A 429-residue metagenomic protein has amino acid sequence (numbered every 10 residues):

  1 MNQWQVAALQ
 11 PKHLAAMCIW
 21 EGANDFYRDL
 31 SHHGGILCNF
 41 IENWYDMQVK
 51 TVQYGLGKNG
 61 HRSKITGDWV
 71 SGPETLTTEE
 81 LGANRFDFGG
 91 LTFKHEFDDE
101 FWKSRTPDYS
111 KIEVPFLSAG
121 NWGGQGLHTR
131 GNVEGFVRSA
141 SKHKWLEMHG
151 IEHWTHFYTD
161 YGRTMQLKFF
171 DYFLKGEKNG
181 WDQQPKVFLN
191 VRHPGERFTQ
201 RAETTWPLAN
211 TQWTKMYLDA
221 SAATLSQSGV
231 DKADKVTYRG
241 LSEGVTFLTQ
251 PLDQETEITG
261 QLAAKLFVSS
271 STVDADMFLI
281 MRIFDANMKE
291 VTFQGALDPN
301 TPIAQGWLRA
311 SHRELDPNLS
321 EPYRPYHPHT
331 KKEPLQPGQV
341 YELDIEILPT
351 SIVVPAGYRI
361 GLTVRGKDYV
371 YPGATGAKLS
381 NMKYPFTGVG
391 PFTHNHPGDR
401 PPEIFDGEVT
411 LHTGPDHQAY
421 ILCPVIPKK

Functional and structural regions predicted by a protein language model:
M1-Q5: Glycine-rich nucleophile elbow surrounding the catalytic serine of serine-hydrolase chemistry
V6-K111: Accessory cap/linker subdomain of secreted extracellular hydrolases
C18-E21, E147-G150, T363: Alpha/beta-hydrolase-fold catalytic nucleophile elbow
I112, L117-G120: Short beta-strand/loop motif that positions the catalytic acidic residue of the alpha/beta-hydrolase fold
Q125-N132: Conserved alpha/beta-hydrolase "acid-adjacent" motif
S139-H153: Catalytic histidine neighborhood in serine/cysteine hydrolases with alpha/beta-hydrolase-type architecture
E152-D160: Catalytic histidine-centered segment of alpha/beta-hydrolase-like enzymes
G162-T164, L174-K429: Glycine/threonine-rich phosphate-binding loop and adjacent beta-strand/alpha-helix elements that clamp
